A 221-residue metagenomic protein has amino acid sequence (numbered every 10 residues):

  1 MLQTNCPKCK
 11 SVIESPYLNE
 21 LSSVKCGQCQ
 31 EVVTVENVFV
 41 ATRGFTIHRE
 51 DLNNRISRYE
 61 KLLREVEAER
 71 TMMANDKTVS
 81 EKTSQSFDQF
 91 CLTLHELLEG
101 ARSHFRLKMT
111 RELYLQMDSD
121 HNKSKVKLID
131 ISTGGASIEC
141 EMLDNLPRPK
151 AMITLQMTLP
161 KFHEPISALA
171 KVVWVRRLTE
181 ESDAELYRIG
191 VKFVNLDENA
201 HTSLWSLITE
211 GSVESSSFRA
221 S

Functional and structural regions predicted by a protein language model:
M1-E141, S206-S221: N-terminal helix initiation/capping motif
L107-K108, H121-K123, L159-L169: Short coil-to-beta-strand transition motifs
M109-Y114, L146-T158: Short coil-to-beta transition motif at edge beta-strands of beta-rich domains
L113, V126, A170-V173, V191: Small-residue-enriched segments and motifs
D118, T133, V175-E181: Short, conserved beta-turn/loop elements at beta-strand boundaries and strand-helix junctions
D130, V172-W174, N195: A residue-level detector for short acidic-glycine micro-motifs
S137-C140, L178-K192: Short, solvent-exposed secondary-structure boundary/capping segments
N195, H201-I208: Well-ordered alpha/beta subsegment
